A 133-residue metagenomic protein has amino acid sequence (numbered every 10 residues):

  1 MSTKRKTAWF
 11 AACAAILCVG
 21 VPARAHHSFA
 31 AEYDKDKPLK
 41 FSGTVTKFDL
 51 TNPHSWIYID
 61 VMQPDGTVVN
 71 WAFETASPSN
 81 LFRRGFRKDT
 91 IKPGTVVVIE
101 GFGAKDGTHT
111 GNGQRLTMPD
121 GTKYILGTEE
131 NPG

Functional and structural regions predicted by a protein language model:
F10-G20: Bacterial N-terminal signal peptides
V21-A25: Sec/Tat signal peptide C-region and signal peptidase I cleavage site
H26-S42: Short N-terminal segments immediately surrounding and downstream of signal-peptide cleavage
G43-V45, V96: Conserved hydrophobic positions within beta-strands
T51-V61: Short aromatic-glycine-enriched beta-strand elements
T75-R83: Short, structured beta-strand/loop micro-motifs enriched in basic residues and often containing a Trp
F82-I99: Short nucleic-acid-contacting surface segments enriched for D/E, G, S/T with interspersed K/R
A104-T128: OB-fold/S1-family single-stranded nucleic acid-binding modules
